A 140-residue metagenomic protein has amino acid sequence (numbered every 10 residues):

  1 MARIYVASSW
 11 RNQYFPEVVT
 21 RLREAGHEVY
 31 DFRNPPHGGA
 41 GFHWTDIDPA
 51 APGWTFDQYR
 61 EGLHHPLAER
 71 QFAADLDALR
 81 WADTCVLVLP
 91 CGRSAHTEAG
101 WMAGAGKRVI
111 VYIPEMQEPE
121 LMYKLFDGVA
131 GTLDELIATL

Functional and structural regions predicted by a protein language model:
M1-L140: Conserved catalytic or regulatory cores that recognize and/or transform ribose-phosphate-containing ligands
